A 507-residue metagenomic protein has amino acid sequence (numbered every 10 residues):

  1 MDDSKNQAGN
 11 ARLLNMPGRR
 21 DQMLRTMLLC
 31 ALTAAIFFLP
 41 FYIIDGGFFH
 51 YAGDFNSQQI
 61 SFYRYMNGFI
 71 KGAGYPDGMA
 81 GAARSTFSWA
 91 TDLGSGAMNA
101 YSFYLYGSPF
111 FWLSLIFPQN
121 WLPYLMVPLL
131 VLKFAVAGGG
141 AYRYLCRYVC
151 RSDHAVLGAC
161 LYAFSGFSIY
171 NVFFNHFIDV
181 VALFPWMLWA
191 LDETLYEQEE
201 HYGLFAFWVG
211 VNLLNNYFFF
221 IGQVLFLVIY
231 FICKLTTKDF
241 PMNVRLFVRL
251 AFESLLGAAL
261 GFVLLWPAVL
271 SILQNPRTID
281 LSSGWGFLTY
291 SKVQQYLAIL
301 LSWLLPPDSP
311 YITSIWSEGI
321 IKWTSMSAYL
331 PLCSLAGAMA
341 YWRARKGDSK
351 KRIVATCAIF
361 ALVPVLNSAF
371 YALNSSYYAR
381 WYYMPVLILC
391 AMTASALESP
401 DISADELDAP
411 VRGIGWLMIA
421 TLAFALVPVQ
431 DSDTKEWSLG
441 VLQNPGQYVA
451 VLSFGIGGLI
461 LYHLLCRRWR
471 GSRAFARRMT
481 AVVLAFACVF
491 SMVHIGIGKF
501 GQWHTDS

Functional and structural regions predicted by a protein language model:
M1-I43, R249, I460-H463, R468 (+1 more regions): Start-transfer (signal-anchor) and selected internal transmembrane alpha helices of multi-pass inner/ER membrane
C30, L130, F134-R147, D153-T236 (+5 more regions): Membrane-embedded helix bundles of polyisoprenyl
P40-Y148, D153-P185, V211-N212, A298 (+1 more regions): Active-site lumenal/periplasmic loops and adjacent helix-entry segments of GT-C-fold, multi-pass membrane
N56-I60, R64-A80, P109, F247 (+3 more regions): Periplasmic/ER-lumenal interhelical loops and adjacent helix-loop junctions in multi-pass membrane proteins
N99-Y104, P123-F134, L161-L188, L195 (+4 more regions): Membrane-interface micro-motifs in multi-pass membrane enzymes
A137-Y144, L183-L195, L225-C233, L335-Y341 (+2 more regions): Transmembrane alpha-helical segments
Q198-H201, F219, I353-S507: Contiguous transmembrane helix-bundle modules in multi-pass membrane proteins
F240-V248, A338-A361, G471-S472: Membrane-interface helix-loop-helix junctions at transmembrane boundaries of multi-pass membrane enzymes, predominantly
